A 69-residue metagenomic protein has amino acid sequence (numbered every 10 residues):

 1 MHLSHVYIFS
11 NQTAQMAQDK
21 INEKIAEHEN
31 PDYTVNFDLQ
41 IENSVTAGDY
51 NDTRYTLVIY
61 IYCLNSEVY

Functional and structural regions predicted by a protein language model:
M1-S4, E27: Intrinsically disordered, low-complexity cationic segments
H2, I21, R54-L57: Generic short amphipathic/hydrophobic targeting helices enriched at N-termini, encompassing Sec-type signal peptides
L3-T13: A short, exposed loop/beta-hairpin motif centered on an aromatic-Gly-Thr core
Q12-A14, E42-S44, Y62-S66: Generic structural motif
A14-N36: A short, charged, amphipathic alpha-helix used as a generic interaction element across diverse proteins
N22, A26, E42, Y60-Y62: Residues marking helix boundaries in flexible regions
N30-N51: Acidic, low-complexity, intrinsically disordered interaction modules
D49-Y69: C-terminal edge-of-domain segments
